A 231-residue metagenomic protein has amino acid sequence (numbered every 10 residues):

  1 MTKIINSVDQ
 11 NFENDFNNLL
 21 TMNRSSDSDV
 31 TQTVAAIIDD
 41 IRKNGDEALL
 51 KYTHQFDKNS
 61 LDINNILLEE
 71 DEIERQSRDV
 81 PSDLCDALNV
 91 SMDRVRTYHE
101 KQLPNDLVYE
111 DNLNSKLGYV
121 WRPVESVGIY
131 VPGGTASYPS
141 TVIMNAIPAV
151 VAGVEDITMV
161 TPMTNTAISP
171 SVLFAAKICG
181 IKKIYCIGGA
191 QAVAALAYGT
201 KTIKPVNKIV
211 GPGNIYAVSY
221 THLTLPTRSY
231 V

Functional and structural regions predicted by a protein language model:
M1-V124: N-terminal Rossmann-like NAD(P)+-binding subdomain of aldehyde/semialdehyde dehydrogenases
Y109-F174: Conserved small-residue-rich beta-alpha loop and adjacent elements that most often cradle the phosphate/pyrophosphate
Y130-P132, V160-T161, C186-I187, I209-P212: Short beta-strand segments
T135-N145, A192-L196, I215-Y220: Short glycine/serine/threonine-rich phosphate/pyrophosphate-binding segments that cradle anionic phosphate groups
A175-A190: A glycine-rich helix N-cap at a beta->alpha junction
I187-N207: A charged, well-structured terminal subsegment
T221-T227: Conserved small/polar residues in nucleotide/adenosyl-binding loops
